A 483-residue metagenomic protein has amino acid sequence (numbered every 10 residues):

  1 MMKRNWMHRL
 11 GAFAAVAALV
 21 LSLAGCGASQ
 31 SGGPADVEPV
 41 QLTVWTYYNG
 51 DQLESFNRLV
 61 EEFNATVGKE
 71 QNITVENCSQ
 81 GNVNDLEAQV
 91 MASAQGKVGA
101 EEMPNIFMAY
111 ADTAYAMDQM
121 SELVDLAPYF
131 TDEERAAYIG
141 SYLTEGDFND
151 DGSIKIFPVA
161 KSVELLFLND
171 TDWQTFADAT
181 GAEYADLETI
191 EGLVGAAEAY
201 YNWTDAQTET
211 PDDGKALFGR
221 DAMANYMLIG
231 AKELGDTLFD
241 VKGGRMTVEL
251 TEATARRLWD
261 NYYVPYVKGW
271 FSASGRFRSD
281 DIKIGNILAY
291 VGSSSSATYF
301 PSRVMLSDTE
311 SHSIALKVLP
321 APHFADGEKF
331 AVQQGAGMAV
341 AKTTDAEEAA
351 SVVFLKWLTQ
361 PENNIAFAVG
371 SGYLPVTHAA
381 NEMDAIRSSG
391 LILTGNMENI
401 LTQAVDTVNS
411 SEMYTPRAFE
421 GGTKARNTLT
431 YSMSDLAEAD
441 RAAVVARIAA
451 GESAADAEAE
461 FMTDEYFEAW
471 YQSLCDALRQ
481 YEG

Functional and structural regions predicted by a protein language model:
M1-L42, F461, E465-G483: Short, low-complexity disordered leader/linker segments with a strong preference for bacterial N-terminal type II
G68-S141, F176, L288-A289, S307-E310: Extracytoplasmic "Venus flytrap"/periplasmic binding protein-like
Q95, V267-K268, S307-H378: Extracytoplasmic/periplasmic substrate-recognition and gating elements
M108-L165, T210, G230, S313-P322: Hinge/lid segment of periplasmic solute-binding proteins
A127-Y138, A182-D186, A216-F218, D236-R257 (+2 more regions): Short, solvent-exposed loop/beta-turn-alpha elements that line the ligand-binding surface or hinge of extracytoplasmic
D150-E164, E191-T247: Extracytoplasmic/periplasmic solute-binding protein
V194-Y201, V241-G275, A321: Glycine-centered hinge/linker elements that transmit conformational signals in sensory and ligand-binding systems
V405-G483: Conserved C-terminal helix/tail region of periplasmic/extracytoplasmic solute-binding proteins
